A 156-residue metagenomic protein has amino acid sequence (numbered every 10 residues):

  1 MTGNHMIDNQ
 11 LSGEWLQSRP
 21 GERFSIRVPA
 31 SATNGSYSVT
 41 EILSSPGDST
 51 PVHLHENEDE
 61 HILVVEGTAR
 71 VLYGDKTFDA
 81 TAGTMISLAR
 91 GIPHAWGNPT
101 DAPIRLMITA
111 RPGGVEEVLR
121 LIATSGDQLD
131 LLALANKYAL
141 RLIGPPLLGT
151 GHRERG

Functional and structural regions predicted by a protein language model:
M1-Y37, T124-G156: A short, N-terminal "cap"/entry segment at the start of jelly-roll beta-barrel domains of the cupin/DSBH fold
D8-N9, D75-P93: Short acidic-glycine-tyrosine-enriched beta hairpin
S25-I26, T40-H55: Conserved short histidine dyad/triad with adjacent acidic residue
I26, V39-E41, H61, T77 (+1 more regions): Conserved hydrophobic/aromatic beta-strand scaffold that supports enzyme active sites
A32-G35, S45-D48, T68-R70, T77 (+1 more regions): Short, charged/polar surface micro-motifs in flexible loops or helix N-caps
N57-A69, G74: Glycine- and acidic-residue-biased ligand/ion/polar-headgroup-sensing regions
R70, A82, R90-E116: Ligand-binding loop in jelly-roll beta-barrel domains
